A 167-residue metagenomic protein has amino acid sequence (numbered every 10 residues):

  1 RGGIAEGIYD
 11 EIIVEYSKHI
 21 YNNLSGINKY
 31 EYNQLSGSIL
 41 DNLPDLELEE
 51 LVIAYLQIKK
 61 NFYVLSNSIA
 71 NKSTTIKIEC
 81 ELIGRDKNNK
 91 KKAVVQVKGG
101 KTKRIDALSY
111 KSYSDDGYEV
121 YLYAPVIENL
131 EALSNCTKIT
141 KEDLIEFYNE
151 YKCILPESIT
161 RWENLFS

Functional and structural regions predicted by a protein language model:
R1-S167: Mixed-charge (Asp/Glu-Lys/Arg
